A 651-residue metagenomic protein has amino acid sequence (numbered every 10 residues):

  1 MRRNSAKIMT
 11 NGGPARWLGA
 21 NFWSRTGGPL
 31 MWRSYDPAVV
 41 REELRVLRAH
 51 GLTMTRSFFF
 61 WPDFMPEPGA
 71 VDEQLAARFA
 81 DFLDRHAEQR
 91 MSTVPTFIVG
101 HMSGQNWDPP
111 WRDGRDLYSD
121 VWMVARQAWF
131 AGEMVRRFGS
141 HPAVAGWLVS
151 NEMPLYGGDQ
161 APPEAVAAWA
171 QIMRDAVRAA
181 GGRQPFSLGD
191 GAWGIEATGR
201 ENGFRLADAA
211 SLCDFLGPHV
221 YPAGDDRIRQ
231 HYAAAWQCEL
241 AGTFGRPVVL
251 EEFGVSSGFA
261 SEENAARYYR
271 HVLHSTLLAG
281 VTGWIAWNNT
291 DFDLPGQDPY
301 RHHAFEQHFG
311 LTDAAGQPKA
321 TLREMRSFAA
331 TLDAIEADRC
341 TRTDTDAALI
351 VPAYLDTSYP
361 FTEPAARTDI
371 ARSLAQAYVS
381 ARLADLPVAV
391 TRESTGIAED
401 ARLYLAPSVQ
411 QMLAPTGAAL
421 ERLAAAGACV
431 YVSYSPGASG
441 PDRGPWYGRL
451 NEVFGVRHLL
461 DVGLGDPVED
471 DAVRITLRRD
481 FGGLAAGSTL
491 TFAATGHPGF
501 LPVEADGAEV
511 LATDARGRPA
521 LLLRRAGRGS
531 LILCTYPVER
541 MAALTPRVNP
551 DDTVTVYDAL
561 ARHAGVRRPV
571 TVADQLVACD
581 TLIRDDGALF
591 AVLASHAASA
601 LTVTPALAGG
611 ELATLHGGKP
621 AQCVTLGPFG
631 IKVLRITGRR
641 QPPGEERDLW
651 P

Functional and structural regions predicted by a protein language model:
M1-A207: Active-site mouth of glycoside hydrolases
S24, P154-D159, V220-Y221, Q237-Y269 (+3 more regions): Active-site clefts of carbohydrate-active enzymes
A170-A176, G181-P185, D208-F215, P222-D293 (+1 more regions): Catalytic-core region of carbohydrate-active enzymes that cleave or remodel glycosidic bonds
S187-D226, A260-N264, L405-A406, Y447-L450: Substrate-binding cleft/loops of secretory-pathway carbohydrate-active enzymes
E196, A377-A398: A short, well-structured beta->alpha microelement
S275, A279-F361, L374-A384, E452-A494 (+3 more regions): Aromatic- and carboxylate-lined catalytic core of secreted/periplasmic carbohydrate-active enzymes
A398-Q411, G417: Short, well-ordered secondary-structure micro-motifs within conserved domains or adaptor modules
Q411-P651: A conserved amphipathic helix/loop scaffold that creates a polar/acidic microenvironment used either to coordinate
